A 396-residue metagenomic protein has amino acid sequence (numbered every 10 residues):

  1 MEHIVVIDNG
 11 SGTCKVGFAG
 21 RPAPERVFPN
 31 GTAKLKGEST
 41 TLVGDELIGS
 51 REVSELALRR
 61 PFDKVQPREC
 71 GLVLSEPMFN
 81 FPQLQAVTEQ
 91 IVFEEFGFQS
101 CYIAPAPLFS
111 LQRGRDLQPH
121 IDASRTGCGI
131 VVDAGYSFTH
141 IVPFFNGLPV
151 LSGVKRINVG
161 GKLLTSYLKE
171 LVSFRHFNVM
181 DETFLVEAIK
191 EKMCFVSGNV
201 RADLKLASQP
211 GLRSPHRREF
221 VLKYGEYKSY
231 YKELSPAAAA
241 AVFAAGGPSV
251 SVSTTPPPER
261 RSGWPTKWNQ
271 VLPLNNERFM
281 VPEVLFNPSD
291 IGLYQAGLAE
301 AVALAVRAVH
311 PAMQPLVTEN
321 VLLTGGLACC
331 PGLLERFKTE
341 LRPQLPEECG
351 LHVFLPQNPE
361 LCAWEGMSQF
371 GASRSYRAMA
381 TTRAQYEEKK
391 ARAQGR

Functional and structural regions predicted by a protein language model:
M1-R396: C-terminal region/appendage detector
